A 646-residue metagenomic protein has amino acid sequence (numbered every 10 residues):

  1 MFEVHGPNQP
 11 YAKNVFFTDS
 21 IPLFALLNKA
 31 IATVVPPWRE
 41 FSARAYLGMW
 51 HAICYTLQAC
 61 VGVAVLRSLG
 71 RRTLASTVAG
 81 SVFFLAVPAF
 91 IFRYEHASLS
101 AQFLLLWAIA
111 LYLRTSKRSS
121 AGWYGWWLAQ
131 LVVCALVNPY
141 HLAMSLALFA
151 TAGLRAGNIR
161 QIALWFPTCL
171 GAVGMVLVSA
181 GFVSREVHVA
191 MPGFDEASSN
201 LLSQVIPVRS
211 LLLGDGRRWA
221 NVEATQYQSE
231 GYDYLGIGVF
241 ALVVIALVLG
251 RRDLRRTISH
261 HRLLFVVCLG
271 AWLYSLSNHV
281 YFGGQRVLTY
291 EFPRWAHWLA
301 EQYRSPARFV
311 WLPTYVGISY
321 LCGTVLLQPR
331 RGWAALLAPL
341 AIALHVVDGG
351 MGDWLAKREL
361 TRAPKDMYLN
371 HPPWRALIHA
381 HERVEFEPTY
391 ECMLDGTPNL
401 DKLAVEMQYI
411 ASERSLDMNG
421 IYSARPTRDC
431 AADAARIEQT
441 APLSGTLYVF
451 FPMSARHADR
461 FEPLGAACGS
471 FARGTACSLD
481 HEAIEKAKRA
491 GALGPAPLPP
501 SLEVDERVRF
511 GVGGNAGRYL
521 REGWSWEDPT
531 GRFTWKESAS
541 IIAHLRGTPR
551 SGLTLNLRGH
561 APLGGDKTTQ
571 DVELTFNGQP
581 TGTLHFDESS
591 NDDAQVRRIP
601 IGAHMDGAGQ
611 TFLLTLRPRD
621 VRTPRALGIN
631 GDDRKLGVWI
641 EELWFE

Functional and structural regions predicted by a protein language model:
M1-L57, V87, V208-L211: Membrane-interface coil-to-helix junctions
F17-I21, A45-Y55, V82-W107, L136-Y140 (+2 more regions): Membrane-interface micro-motifs in multi-pass membrane enzymes
A52-L69, L74-S116, W123-L154, T168-V173 (+2 more regions): Membrane-embedded helix bundles of polyisoprenyl
V78-G80, F84-E95, L177-E186, Q204-L212 (+2 more regions): Membrane-interface helix-loop junctions at the exits of transmembrane helices
G157-G181, F194-N200, L264-G270: Hydrophobic alpha-helical membrane-interfacial segments at the cytosolic entry of transmembrane helices
N158-L164, V244-V287: Membrane-interface helix-loop-helix junctions at transmembrane boundaries of multi-pass membrane enzymes, predominantly
V176-V248, G609: Periplasmic/ER-lumenal interhelical loops and adjacent helix-loop junctions in multi-pass membrane proteins
A376-H379, N419-E646: C-terminal luminal/periplasmic domains and tails of membrane-associated envelope-modifying transferases
